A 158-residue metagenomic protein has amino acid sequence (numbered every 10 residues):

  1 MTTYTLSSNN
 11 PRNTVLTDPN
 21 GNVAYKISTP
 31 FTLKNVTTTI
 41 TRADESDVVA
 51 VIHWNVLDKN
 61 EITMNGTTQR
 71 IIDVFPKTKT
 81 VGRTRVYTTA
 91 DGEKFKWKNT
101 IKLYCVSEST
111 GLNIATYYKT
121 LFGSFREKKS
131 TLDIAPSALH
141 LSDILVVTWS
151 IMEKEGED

Functional and structural regions predicted by a protein language model:
M1-Y25, P30-N35, D44-D47, I72-D158: Low-complexity or membrane-interfacial segments used for flexible interactions
L33-N65: Acidic, aromatic-enriched beta-alpha/helix-loop junctions
H53-T84: Helix-adjacent hinge/juxtasegments
